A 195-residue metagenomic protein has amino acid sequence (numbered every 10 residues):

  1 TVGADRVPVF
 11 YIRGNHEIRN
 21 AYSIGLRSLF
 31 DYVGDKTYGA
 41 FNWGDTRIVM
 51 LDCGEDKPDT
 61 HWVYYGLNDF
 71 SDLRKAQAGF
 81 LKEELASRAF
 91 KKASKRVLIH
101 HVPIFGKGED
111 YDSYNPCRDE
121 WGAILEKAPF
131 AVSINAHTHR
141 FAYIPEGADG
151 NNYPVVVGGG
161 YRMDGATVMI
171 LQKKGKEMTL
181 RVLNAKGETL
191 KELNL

Functional and structural regions predicted by a protein language model:
T1-A86, E120-E126, V132, R140-K174: Extended active-site neighborhood of metal-dependent phosphoesterases/phosphodiesterases
R6, K92-K95, F130, E177: A general structural motif
R88-G108: Short acidic, glycine-rich surface-loop motifs adjacent to enzyme active sites
K91, M163-D164, E188: A cross-taxa feature marking solvent-exposed loop/turn segments within ectodomains of secreted and single-pass membrane
L98-F105, A131-F141: Histidine-centered catalytic micro-motifs
S113-E120: Charged helix-capping and loop-helix junction motifs
Q172-L195: A short C-terminal boundary segment appended to hydrolase-like catalytic domains
